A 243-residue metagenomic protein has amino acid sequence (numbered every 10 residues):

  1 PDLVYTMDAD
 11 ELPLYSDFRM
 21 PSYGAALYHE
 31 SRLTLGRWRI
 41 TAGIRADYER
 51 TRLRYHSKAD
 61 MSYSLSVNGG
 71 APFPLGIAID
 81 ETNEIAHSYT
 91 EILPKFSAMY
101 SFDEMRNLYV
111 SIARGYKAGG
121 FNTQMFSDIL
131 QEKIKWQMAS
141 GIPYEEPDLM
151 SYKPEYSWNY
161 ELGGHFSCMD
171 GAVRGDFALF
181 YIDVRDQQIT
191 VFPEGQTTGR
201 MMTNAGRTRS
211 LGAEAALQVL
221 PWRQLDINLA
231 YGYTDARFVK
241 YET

Functional and structural regions predicted by a protein language model:
P1-Y28: Replace "related TpsB outer-membrane translocases also match" with "some related outer-membrane beta-barrels such as
P1-Y5, R52-M61, F121-S127, Q187-G195 (+2 more regions): Outer-membrane beta-barrel translocator domains and adjoining extracellular loop/strand segments of Gram-negative
D10-F18, A78-I85, E146-S151, T198-N204 (+2 more regions): Extracellular loop and loop/strand-boundary signature of outer-membrane beta-barrel proteins
F18-D183, G232: Structural signature of Gram-negative outer-membrane beta-barrels, strongest in the C-terminal barrel of TonB-dependent
R37, R174, A178-V184, M201-T243: Gram-negative outer-membrane beta-barrel transporters
R52, L65-G69, K133-Q137, Q188-I189 (+3 more regions): Glycine-rich loops and low-complexity Gly/Arg-rich segments that provide flexible linkers or classic glycine-based
